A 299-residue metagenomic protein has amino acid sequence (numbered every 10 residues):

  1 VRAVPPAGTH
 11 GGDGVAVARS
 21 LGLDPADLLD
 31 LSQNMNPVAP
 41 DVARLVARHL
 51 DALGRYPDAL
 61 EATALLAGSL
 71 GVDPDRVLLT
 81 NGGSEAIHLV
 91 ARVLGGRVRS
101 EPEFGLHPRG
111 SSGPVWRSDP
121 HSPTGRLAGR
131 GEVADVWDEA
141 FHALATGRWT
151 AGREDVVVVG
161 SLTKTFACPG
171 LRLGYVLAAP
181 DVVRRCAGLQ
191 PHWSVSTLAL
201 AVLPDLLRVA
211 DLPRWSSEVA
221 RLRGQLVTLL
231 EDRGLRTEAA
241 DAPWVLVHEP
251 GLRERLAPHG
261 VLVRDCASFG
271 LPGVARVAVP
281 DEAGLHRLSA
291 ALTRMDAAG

Functional and structural regions predicted by a protein language model:
V1-R55, G68: N-terminal "arm"/small-domain region of PLP-dependent enzymes with the aminotransferase-like
A39, V46-E85, L222-Q225: Conserved N-terminal alpha-helix of the aminotransferase class I/II PLP-enzyme fold
N81-E85, R92, G96-S111, W193: Substrate-binding/gating loop at the entrance of the active-site cleft, primarily in PLP-dependent aminotransferase-like
P102-A151: Active-site phosphate-binding strand-loop segment of PLP-dependent enzymes
V156, G160-L230, L235-R236: PLP-dependent aminotransferase class I/II
A220, L230-G260, D265, A275: Conserved PLP-binding catalytic core of the aspartate aminotransferase-like
H259, F269-G299: PLP-dependent enzyme catalytic core of the Aspartate aminotransferase-like
